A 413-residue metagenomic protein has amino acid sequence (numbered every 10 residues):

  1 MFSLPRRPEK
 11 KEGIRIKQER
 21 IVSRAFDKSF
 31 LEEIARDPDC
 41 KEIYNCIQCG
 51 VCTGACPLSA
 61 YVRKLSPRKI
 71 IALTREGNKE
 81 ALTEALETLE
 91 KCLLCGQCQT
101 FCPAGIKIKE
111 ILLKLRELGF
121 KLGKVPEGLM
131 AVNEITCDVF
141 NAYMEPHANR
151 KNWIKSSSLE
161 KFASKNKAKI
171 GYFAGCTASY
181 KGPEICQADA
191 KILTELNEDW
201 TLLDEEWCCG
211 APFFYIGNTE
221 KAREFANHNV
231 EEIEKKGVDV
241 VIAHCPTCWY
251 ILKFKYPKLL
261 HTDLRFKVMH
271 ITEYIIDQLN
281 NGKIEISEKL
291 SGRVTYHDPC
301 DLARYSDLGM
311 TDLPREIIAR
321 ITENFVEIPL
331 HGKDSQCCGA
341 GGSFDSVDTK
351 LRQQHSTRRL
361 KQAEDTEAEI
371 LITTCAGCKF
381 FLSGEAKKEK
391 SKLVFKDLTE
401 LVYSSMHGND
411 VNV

Functional and structural regions predicted by a protein language model:
M1-K91: Ferredoxin-type iron-sulfur electron-transfer modules and their immediate structural context
I34, C40-I43, I71-I251, K255-L260 (+1 more regions): Iron-sulfur-cluster electron-transfer modules
N45-Q48, C52-A55, K91, Q97-F101 (+4 more regions): The −1 position to Zn-ligating cysteines in a subset of zinc-ribbon hairpins
G50, G96, K109, L129-M130 (+5 more regions): Alpha-helix N-cap/helix-start capping motif
G54-P57, Y61, T100-K107, Y305 (+1 more regions): Short functional micro-motifs and their immediate structural scaffolds
I170-F173, L279-V326: Basic- and aromatic-lined ligand-binding clefts that recognize polyanionic substrates
T177-K267, A303-A319, V326-V413: Cofactor-cradling patches in redox/metallo enzymes
F266-Y274: Short, conserved active-site entrance elements at the starts or edges of catalytic domains
